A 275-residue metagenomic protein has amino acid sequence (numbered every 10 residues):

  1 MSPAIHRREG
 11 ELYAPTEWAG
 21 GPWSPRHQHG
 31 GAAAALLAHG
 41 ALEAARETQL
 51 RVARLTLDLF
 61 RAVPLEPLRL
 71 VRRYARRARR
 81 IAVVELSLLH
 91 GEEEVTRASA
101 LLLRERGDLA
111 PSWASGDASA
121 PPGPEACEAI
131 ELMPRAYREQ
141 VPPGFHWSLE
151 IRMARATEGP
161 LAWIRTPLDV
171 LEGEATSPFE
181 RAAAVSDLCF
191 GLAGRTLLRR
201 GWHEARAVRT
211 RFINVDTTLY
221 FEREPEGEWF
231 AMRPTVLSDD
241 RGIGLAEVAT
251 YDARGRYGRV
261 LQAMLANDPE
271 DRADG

Functional and structural regions predicted by a protein language model:
M1-G275: Terminal targeting signals and extreme-terminal segments of soluble enzymes
